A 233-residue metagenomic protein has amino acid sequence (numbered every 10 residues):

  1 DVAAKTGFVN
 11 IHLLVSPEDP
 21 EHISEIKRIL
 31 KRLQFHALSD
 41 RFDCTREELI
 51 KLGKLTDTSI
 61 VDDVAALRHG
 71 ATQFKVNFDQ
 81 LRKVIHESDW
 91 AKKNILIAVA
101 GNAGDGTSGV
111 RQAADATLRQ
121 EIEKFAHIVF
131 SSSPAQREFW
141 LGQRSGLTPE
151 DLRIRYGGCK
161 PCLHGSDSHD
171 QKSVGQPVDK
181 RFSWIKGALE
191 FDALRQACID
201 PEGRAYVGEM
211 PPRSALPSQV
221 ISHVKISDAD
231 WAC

Functional and structural regions predicted by a protein language model:
D1-R32, N102-C233: Charged catalytic cores and adjacent phosphate/nucleic-acid-binding surfaces used for phosphate/nucleic-acid chemistry
N10-V64: Active-site gating loops and adjacent loop-to-helix segments of metal-dependent hydrolytic enzymes
Q34-A37, G53, R68, D89 (+2 more regions): Generic secondary-structure transition motif, activating predominantly at the C-termini of alpha-helices
L49-D115: Hydrophobic, aromatic-enriched interface-forming segments
